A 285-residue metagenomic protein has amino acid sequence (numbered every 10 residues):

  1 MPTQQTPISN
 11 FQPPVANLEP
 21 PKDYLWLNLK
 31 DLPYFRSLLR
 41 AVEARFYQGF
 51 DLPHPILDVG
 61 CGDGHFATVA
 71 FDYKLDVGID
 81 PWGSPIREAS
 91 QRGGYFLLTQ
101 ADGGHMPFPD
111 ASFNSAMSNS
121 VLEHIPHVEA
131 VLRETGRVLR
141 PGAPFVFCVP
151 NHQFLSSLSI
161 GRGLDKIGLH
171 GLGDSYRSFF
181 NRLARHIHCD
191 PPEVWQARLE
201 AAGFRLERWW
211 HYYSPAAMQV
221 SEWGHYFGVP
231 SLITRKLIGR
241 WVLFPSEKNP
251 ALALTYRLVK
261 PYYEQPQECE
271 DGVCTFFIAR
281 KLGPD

Functional and structural regions predicted by a protein language model:
M1-P7, F11-P109, S115-M117, L132 (+1 more regions): Conserved N-terminal segment of class I S-adenosyl-L-methionine
G62-F66, W82-P85, L122, H152-F154 (+1 more regions): Short, solvent-exposed loop/turn segments at secondary-structure junctions
K74, H124, L183-A184: A generic structural signal for short
M117-P126: A short SAM/SAH-binding and catalytic strip from SAM-dependent methyltransferases
I125-P126, L139-P141: Helix-to-beta-strand junctions that scaffold the AdoMet/dcAdoMet cofactor pocket in Class I SAM-dependent enzymes
E129-E134, P144-I278: S-adenosyl-L-methionine-dependent methyltransferase catalytic module, highlighting the catalytic core
A279-G283: C-terminal beta-strand of the catalytic ATP-binding
